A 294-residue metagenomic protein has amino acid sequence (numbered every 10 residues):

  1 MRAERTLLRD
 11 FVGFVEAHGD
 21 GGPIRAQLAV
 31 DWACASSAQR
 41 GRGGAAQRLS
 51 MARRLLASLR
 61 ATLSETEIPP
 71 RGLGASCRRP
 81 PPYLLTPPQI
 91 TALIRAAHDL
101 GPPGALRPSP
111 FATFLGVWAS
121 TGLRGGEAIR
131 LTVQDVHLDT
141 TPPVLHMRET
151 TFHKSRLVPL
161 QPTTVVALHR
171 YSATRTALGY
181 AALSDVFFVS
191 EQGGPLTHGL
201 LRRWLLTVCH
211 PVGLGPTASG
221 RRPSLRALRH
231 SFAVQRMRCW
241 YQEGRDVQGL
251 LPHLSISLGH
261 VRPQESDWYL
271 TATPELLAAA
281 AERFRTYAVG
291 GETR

Functional and structural regions predicted by a protein language model:
M1-R294: Conserved catalytic core of the tyrosine transesterase superfamily
